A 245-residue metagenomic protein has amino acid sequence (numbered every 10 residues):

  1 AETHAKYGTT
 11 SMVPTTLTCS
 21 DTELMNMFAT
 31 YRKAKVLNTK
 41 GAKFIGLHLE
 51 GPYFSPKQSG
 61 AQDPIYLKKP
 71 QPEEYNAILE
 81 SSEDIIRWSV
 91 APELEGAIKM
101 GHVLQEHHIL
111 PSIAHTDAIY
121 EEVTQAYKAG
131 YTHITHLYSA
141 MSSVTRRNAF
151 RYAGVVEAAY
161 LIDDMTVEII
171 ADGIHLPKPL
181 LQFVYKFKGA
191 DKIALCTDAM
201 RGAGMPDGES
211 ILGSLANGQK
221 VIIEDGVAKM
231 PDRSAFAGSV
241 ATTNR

Functional and structural regions predicted by a protein language model:
A1, M25-R32, Y75, G101 (+2 more regions): Generic structural signal for well-ordered alpha-helices, preferentially at hydrophobic/aromatic core positions
A1-M27, A42-S55, S82-E93, I109-S112 (+2 more regions): Divalent metal-dependent hydrolysis catalytic cores, especially in the metallo-beta-lactamase
S20-N26, E93-E95, H108-Y120, I170-F183 (+2 more regions): Active-site glycine- and acidic-residue-rich loops that bind and position anionic ligands or nucleotide-like cofactors
L24-M27, K57-Q62, M100-G101, R146-A149 (+2 more regions): Short acidic, glycine/serine/threonine-rich loops at helix termini
R32-K35, G101-H108, Y185: Surface-exposed amphipathic alpha-helices with a cationic face
V36-A42, S81, E106-H107, K188-G189: Short helix-capping segments at alpha-helix termini
L49, P56-P72, A77-A153: Divalent metal-binding pocket/active-site signature
R151-I169, G173, Y185-R245: His/Asp/Glu-enriched, well-ordered alpha-helical/loop segment that forms or immediately abuts the divalent-metal
